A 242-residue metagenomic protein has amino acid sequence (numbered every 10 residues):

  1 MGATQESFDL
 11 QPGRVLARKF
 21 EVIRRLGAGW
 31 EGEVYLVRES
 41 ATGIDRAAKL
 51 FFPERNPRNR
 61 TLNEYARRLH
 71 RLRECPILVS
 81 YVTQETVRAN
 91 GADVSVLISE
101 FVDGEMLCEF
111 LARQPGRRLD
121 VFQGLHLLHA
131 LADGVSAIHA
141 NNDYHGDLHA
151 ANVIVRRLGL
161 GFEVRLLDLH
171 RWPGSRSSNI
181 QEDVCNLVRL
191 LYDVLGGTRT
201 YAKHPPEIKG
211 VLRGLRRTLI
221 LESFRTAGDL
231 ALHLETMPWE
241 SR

Functional and structural regions predicted by a protein language model:
I23-W30, V34: Protein kinase glycine-rich loop
E33-N63: ATP-binding glycine-rich loop module of kinase domains
S80-S95: Short beta-strand micro-motifs within the conserved protein kinase catalytic domain, predominantly in the N-lobe
G91-M106: Conserved short submotifs of the Hanks-type protein kinase catalytic core that shape the nucleotide-binding pocket
L107-L119: AlphaC helix of the protein kinase catalytic domain
L127-L128: Activation segment signature within eukaryotic-like protein kinase domains
H139-R156: Catalytic-loop of the protein kinase fold
E163-L221, D229: C-lobe/activation-segment region of protein kinase-like
